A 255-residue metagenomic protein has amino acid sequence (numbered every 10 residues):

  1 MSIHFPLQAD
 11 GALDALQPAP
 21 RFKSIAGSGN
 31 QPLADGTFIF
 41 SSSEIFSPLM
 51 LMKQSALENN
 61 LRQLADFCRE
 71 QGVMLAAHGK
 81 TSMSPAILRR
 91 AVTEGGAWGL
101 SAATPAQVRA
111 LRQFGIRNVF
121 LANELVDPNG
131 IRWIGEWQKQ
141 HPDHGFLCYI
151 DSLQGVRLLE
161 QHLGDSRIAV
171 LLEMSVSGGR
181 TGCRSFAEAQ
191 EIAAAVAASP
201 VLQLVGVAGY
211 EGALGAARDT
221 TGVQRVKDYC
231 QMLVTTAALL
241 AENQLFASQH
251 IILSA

Functional and structural regions predicted by a protein language model:
M1-E136: A charged N-terminal "starter" segment
M50-M52, L75-G79, W98-A102, R117-A122 (+4 more regions): Hydrophobic faces of well-ordered beta-strands that scaffold small-molecule active sites in alpha/beta enzyme cores
L57, L61, S84, S152 (+4 more regions): Aromatic/hydrophobic pocket-lining residues that form the small-molecule binding cavity in soluble enzyme cores
S82-S84, P105, E124-V126, D151-G155 (+2 more regions): Active-site beta-loop-alpha junctions enriched in small/polar residues
I87-V92, G130-G135, V156-G164, G182-A193: Distinct, well-ordered alpha-helical segments
N118-L121, L125-M174: A generic, well-ordered mixed alpha/beta core segment in the N-terminal half of proteins
A169, S175-A255: Active-site loop/helix belt of alpha/beta enzymes
